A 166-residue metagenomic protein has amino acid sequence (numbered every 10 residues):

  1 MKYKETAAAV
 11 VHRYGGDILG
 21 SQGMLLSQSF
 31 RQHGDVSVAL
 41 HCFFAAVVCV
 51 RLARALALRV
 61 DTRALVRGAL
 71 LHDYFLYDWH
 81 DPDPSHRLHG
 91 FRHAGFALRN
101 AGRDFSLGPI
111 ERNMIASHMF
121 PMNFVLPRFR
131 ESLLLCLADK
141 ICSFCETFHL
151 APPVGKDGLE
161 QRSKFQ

Functional and structural regions predicted by a protein language model:
M1-Q166: Metal-dependent phosphohydrolase cores
